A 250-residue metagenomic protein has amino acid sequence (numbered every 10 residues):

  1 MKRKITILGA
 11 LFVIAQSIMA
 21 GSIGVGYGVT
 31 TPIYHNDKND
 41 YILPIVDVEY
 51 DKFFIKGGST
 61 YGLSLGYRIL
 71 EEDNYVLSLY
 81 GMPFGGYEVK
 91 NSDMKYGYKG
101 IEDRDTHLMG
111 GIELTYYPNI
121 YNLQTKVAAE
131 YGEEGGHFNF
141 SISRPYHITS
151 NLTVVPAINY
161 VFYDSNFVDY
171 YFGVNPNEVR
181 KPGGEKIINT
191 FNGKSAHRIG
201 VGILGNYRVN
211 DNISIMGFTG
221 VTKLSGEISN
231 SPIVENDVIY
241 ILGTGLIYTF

Functional and structural regions predicted by a protein language model:
M1-S22, I233: Cleavable N-terminal export/targeting peptides
A20-L65, N166: Short glycine/proline- and aromatic-enriched beta-strand/turn motifs that initiate or cap beta-hairpins
G21-I23, K52-K56, Y75-L77, I120-Q124 (+2 more regions): Repeated loop/turn-to-beta-strand initiation elements of outer-membrane beta-barrel proteins
S22-G28, L43-D47, N91-M94, Y116-L123 (+2 more regions): Flexible, solvent-exposed coil segments and beta strand-coil junctions, predominantly the extracellular/periplasmic
I23-V29, V48, G57-S59, L79-G85 (+4 more regions): Transmembrane beta-barrel strands of outer-membrane/channel proteins
T31-D40, I55-T60, E71, R104-T106 (+3 more regions): Solvent-exposed loop/turn segments connecting transmembrane beta-strands in outer-membrane beta-barrel proteins
K52, L63-S64, E130-N139, S143-D237 (+1 more regions): Outer-membrane beta-barrel transmembrane domain signature
V89-E134: Internal, conserved structured core segments that host functional sites
